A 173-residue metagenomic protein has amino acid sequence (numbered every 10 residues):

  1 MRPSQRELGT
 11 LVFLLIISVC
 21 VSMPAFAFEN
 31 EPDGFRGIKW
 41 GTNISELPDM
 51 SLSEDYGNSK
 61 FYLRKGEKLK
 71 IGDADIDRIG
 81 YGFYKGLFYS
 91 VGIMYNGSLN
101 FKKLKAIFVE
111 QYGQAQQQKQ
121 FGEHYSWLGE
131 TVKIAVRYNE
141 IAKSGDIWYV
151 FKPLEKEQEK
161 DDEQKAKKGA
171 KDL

Functional and structural regions predicted by a protein language model:
R2-V12: Bacterial N-terminal signal peptides that target proteins for export
P3-Q5, A27-K65, G92-L173: Non-cytosolic coordination micro-motifs
L11-S22: Bacterial N-terminal signal peptides
F35, A74-R78, G86-F88, G122: Extracytoplasmic
F61-G80, G92: Surface-exposed acidic loop/strand-edge motifs in secreted or periplasmic proteins that form small linear binding
K70, F83, S126-L128: A general beta-strand register signal
D77-G82, V136-Y138: Hydrophobic/aromatic beta-strand elements that line small-molecule binding cavities or substrate pockets in beta-rich
F83-K85, G113: A short, structured loop/turn motif at beta-sheet edges
